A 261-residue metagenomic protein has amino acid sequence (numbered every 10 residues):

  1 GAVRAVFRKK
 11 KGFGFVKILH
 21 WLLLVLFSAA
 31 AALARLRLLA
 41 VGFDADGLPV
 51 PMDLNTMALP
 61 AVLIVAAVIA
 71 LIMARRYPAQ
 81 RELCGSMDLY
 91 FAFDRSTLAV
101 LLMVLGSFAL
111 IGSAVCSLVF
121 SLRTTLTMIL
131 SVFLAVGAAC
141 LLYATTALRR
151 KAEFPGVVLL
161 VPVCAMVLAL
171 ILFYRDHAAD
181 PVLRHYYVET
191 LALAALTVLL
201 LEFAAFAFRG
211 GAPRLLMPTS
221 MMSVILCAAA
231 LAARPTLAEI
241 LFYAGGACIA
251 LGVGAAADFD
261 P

Functional and structural regions predicted by a protein language model:
G1, G12-G14, G42, G47 (+9 more regions): Residue-identity detector for glycine
G1-F7, P261: Cytosolic, intrinsically disordered low-complexity tails and loops of eukaryotic multi-pass membrane proteins
V6-L130: N-terminal topogenic module of multi-pass integral membrane proteins
K17-L38, A66-I72, Y186-P261: C-terminal transmembrane-bundle signature of multipass membrane proteins, characterized by strong activation on
L23-A30, S96-C116, M128-Y143, G156-F173 (+2 more regions): Alpha-helical transmembrane segments of multi-pass integral membrane proteins
R37-L59, V115-V132, R149-P155, I171-T190 (+2 more regions): Membrane-helix interface and helix-disruption motif detector
V65-E82, A138-A147, T197-A204: Canonical alpha-helical transmembrane segments
L83-F93, T145-V157, A205-R214: Membrane-interface helix-boundary motifs at transmembrane edges
